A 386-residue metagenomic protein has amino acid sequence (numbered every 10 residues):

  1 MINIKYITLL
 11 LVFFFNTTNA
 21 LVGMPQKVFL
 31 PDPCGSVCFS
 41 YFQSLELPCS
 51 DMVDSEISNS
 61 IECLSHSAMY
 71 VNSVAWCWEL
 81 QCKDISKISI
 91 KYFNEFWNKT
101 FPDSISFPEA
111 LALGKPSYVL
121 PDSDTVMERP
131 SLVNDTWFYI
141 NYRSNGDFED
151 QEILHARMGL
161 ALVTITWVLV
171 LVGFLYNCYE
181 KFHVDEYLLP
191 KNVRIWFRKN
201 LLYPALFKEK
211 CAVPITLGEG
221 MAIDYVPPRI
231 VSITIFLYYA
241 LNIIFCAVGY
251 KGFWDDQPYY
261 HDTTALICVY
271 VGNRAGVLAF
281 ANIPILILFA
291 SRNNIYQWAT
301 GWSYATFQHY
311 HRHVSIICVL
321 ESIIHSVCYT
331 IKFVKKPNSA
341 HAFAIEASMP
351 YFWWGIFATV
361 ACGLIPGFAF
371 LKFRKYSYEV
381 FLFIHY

Functional and structural regions predicted by a protein language model:
M1-M24: Fungal secretory targeting signals
N16-Y386: FNR-like FAD-binding dehydrogenase module
